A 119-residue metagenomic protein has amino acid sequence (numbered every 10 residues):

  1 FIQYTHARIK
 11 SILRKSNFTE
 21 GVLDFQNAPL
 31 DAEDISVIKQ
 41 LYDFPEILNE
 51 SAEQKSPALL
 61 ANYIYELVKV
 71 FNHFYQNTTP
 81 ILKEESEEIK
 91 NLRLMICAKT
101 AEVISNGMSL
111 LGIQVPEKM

Functional and structural regions predicted by a protein language model:
F1-M119: Non-catalytic interaction-recognition regions
